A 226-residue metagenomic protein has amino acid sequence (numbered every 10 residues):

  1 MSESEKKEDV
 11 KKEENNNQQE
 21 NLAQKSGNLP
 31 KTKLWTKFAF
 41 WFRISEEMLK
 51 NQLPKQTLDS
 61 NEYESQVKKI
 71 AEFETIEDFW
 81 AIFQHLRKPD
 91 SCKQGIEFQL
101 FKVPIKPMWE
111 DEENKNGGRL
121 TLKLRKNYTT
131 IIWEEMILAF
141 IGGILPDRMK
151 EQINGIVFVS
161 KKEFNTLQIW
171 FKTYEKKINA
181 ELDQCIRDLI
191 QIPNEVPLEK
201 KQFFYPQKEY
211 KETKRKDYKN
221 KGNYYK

Functional and structural regions predicted by a protein language model:
E3-S4, D9, A23-G27, W35 (+4 more regions): Conserved NAD+-utilizing ADP-ribose enzyme module
V10-Q18: N-terminal intrinsically disordered, low-complexity tails
T32-I70: Glycine-rich loop/turn
F38, Q56-L58, I76-F83, R87 (+3 more regions): Generic detector of bulky aromatic hydrophobic side chains
Y63-P89, L122: Extended catalytic/binding region for NAD+/ADP-ribose chemistry, centered on the ART fold
